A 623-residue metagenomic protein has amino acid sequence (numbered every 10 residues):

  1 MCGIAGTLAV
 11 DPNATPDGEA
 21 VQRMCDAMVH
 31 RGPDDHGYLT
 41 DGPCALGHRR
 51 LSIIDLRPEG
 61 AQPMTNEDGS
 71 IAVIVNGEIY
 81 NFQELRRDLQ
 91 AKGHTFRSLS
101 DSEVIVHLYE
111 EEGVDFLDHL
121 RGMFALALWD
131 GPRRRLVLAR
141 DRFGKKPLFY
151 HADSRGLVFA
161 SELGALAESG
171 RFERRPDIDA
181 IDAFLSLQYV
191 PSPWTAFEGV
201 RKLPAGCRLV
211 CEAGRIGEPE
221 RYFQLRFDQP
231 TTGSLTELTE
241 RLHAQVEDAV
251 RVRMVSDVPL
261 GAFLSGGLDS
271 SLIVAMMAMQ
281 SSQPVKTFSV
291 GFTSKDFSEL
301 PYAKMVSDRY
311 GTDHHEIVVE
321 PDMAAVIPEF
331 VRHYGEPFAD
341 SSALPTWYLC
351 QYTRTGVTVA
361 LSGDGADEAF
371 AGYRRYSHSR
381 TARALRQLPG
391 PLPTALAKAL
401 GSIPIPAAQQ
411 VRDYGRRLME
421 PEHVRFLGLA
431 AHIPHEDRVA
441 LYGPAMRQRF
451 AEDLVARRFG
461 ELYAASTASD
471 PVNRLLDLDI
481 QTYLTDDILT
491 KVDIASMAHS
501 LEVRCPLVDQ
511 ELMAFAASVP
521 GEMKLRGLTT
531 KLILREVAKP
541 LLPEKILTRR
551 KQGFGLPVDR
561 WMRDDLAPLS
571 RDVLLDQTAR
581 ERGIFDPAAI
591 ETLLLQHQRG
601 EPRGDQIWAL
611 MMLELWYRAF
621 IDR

Functional and structural regions predicted by a protein language model:
M1-I4, R23, G42, E168 (+6 more regions): Adenosyl-5′-phosphate
M1-Y334, T346, C350, K539-P540 (+6 more regions): Cysteine-centered catalytic environments shared across enzyme families
Y38, P147-Y150, L272-A275, A369 (+6 more regions): Generic hydrophobic alpha-helical membrane-span motif
G93-F96, E336, L595-G600: A short glycine/serine-rich beta->alpha loop
I105, L349, I405-G415: Glycine-rich phosphate-binding/catalytic subdomain of phosphoryl-transfer and nucleotide/sugar-phosphate-processing
L166, S289-V290, E336, R380-L388: Short beta-alpha connecting loops at secondary-structure transitions that line or flank enzyme active sites
E329-H333, R354, Y376-H378, W561-R563: Short low-complexity, flexible loop/linker segments enriched in glycine and/or proline with clustered acidic
Y348-P406, Y483, I488, V492-L512: Active-site adenylate/phosphate-handling loop in enzymes that bind or generate adenylated species
